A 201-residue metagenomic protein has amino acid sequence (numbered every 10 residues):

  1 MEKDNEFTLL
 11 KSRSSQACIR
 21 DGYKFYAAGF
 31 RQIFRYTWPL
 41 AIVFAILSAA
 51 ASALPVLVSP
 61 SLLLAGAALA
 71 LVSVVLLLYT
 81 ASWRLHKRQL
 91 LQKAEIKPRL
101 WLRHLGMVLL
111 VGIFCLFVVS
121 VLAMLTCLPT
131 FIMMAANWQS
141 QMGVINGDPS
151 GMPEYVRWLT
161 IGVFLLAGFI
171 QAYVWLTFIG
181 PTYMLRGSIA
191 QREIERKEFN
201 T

Functional and structural regions predicted by a protein language model:
E2-L10, A65-K93, V111-T201: Juxtamembrane transition segments at transmembrane-helix termini in multipass membrane proteins
D4-R20, K24, A94-E95: Short, membrane-interfacial amphipathic segments enriched in basic
I19, I33-R35, L64, L105 (+2 more regions): Hydrophobic alpha-helical transmembrane segments
Y23-W38, L102-I113: Membrane-interface helix starts
W38-S48: Acidic helix-start/capping segments at beta-turn-to-alpha-helix junctions
A49-S59: Juxtamembrane "helix-exit" motif on the non-cytosolic side of transmembrane helices
K93-L105: Membrane-interface segments at loop-to-transmembrane junctions
